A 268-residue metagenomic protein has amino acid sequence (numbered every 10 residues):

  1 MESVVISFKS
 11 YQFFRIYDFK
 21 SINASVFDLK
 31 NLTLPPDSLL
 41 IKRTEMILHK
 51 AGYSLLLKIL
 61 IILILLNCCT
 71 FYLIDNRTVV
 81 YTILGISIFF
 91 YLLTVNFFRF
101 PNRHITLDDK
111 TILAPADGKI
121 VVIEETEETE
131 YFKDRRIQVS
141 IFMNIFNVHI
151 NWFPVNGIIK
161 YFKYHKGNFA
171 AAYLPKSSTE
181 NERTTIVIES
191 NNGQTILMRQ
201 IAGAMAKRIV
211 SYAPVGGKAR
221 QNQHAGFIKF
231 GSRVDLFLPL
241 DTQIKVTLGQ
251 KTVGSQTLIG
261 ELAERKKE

Functional and structural regions predicted by a protein language model:
E2-V5, D18, A24-D28, D37: Acidic, Ala/Val/Gly-enriched low-complexity intrinsically disordered segments
Q12-F14, F19, L29-L32: Short hydrophobic targeting helices and cationic amphipathic motifs that mediate membrane/organellar targeting
I22, L32-T33, L236: Compositionally biased, intrinsically disordered/low-complexity regions enriched for serine, proline and threonine
D37-E268: Contiguous, well-folded functional domains in the mature portion of proteins
